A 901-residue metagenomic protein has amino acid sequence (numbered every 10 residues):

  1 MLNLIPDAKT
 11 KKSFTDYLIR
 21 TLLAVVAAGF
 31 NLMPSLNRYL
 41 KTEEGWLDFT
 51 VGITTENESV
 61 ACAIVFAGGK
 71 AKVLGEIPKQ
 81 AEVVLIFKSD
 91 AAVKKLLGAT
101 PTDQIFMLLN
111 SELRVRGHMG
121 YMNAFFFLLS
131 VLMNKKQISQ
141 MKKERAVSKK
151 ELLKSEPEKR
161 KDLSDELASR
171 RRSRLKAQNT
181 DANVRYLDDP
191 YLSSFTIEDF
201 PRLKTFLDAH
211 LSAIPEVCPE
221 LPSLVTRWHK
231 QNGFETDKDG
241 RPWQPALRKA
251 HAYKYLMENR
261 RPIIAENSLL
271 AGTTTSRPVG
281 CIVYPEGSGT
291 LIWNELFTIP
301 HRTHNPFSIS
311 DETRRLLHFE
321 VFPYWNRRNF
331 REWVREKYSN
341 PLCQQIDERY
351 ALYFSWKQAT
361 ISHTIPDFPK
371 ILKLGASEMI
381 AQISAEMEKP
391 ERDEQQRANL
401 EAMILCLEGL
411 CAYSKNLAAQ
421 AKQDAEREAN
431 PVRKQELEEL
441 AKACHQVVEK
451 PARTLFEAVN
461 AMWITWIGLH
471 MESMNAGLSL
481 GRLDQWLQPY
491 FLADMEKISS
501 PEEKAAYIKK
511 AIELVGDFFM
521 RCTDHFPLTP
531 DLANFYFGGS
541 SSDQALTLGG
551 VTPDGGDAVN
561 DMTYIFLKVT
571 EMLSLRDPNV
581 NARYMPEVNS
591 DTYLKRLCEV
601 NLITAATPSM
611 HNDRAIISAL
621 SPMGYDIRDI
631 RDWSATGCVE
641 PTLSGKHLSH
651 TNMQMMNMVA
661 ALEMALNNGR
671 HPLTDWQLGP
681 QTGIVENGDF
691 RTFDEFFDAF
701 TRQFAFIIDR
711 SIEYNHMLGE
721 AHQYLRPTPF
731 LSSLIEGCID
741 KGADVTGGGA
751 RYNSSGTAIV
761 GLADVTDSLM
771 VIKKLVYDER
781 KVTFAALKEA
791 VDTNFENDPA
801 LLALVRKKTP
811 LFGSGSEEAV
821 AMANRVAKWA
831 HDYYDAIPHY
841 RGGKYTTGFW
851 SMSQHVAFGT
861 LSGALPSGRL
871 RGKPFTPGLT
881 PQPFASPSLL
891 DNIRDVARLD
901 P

Functional and structural regions predicted by a protein language model:
M1-R171: Feature captures hydrophobic
F87, T102, F127, A412-Q423 (+3 more regions): Generic structural signal for well-ordered, non-membrane alpha-helices
G98, N110, R427-A429, E496-K497 (+1 more regions): Charged, alpha-helical scaffolding/interaction elements associated with membrane systems
M107, A421-E426, Y490-D494, L775: Hydrophobic side-chain positions on well-ordered alpha-helices, corresponding to helix-helix packing/interface faces
R174-N399, V432, E436-E439, A443 (+2 more regions): Conserved catalytic cores of very large enzyme subunits
E401-A412: Extended non-globular scaffold/tether segments
A419-L437: Short, Lys/Glu-rich amphipathic helical modules
